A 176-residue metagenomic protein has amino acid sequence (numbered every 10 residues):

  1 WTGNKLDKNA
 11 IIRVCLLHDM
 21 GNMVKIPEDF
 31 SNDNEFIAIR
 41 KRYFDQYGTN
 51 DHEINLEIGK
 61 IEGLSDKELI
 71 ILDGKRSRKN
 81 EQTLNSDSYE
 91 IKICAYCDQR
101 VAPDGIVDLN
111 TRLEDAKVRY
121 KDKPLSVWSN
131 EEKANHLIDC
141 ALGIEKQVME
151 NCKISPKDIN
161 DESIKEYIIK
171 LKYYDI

Functional and structural regions predicted by a protein language model:
G3-D122: Divalent metal-dependent catalytic cores for phosphoryl transfer on phosphate-bearing substrates
E68, P124, G143-Q147: Alpha-helical, largely C-terminal catalytic domains that coordinate divalent metal ions via clustered Asp/Glu/His
I93-A95, V127-W128, E132: Phosphate-handling catalytic interfaces
S129-I176: Charged phosphate-binding loop/patch that engages nucleotide di/tri-phosphates or the phosphate backbone of nucleic
